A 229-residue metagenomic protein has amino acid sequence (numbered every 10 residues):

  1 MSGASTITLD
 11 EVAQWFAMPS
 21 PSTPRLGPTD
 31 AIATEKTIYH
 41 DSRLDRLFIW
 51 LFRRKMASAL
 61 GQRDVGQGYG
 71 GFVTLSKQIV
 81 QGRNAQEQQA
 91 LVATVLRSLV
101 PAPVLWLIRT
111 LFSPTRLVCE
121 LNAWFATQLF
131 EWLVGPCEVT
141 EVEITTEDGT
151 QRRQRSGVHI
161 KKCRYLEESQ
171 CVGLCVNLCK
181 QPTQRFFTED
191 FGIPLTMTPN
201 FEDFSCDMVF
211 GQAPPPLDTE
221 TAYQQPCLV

Functional and structural regions predicted by a protein language model:
S2-N177, M197, A213-V229: N-terminal accessory segment detector
Q154-S156, F191, F204-C206: Core residues of folded domains in eukaryotic genome-function proteins
L174-F187: A short, contiguous, amphipathic alpha-helix enriched in charged residues
E189-G192, L228: Short C-terminal domain-edge/linker segments immediately following a structured domain
G192-P199: Catalytic micro-motifs at enzyme active sites that drive phosphoryl/nucleotidyl and oxygen chemistry
N200-G211: Beta-rich nucleic-acid/ligand-interaction surfaces
